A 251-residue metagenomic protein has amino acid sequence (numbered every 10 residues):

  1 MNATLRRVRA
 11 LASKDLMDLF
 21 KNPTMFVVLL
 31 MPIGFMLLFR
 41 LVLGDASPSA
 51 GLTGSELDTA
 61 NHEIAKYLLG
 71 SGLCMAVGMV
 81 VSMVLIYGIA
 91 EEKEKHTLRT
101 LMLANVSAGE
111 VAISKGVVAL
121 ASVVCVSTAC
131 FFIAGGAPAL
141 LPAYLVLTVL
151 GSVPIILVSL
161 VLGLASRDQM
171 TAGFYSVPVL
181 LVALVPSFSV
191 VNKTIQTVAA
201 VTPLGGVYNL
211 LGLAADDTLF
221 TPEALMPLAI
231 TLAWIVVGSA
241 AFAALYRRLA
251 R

Functional and structural regions predicted by a protein language model:
M1-T24: N-terminal Sec/SRP start-transfer signal
R6-A10, V191-L228: Short hydrophobic, aromatic-rich alpha-helical segments embedded in or entering the lipid bilayer of multi-pass
L19-S49, L68-S82, Y175-F188, A229-S239: Hydrophobic alpha-helical transmembrane segments of multi-pass membrane transport/permease proteins
P23, L147-S189, R251: A structural motif at transmembrane helix-loop-helix junctions in multipass membrane proteins
N61-L103, A108-C130: Hydrophobic alpha-helical transmembrane segments of multi-pass membrane transport proteins
Y67-G70, G78-M83, I113-S114, A139-L147 (+2 more regions): Short alpha-helical transmembrane interface motifs in multi-pass membrane proteins
A108-G109, G116-S166, P227-L228, S239: Alpha-helical transmembrane segments and their short interhelical loops
G212-R251: Alpha-helical transmembrane segments of multi-pass membrane transporters/translocases
